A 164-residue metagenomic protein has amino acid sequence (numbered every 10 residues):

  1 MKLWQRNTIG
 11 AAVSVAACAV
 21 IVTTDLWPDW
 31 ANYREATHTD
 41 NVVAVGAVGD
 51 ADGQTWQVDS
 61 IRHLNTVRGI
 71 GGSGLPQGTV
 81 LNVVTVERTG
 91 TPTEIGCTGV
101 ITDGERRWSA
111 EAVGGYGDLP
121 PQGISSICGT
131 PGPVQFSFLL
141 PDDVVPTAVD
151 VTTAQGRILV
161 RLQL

Functional and structural regions predicted by a protein language model:
M1-V83, E87-L164: Conserved functional micro-motifs across diverse proteins
